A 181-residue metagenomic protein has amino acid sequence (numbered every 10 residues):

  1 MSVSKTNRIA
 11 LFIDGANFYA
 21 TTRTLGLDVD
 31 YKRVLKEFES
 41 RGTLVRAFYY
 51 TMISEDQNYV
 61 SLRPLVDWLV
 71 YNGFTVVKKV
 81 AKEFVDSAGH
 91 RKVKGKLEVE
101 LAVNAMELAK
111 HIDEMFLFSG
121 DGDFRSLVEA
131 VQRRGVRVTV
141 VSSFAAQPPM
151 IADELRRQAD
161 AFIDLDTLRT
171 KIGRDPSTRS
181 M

Functional and structural regions predicted by a protein language model:
M1-L97, E107, G122, R137 (+1 more regions): Domain-level signal for Mg2+-assisted phosphodiester chemistry and nucleotide/NA-binding surfaces in nucleic-acid
T43-V45, H111, Q158: Short loop/turn motifs at secondary-structure junctions
Y50, F118, L165: Conserved residues at the C-terminal ends of beta-strands
N72, R134, L155-Q158: Short, structured coil segments at secondary-structure junctions
L101-H111: Acidic, metal-associated active-site segment
K110-D153: Active-site histidine-anchored catalytic micro-motif
D153, R157, A161, D166: Ligand/cofactor pocket segment of small-molecule handling proteins
D164-M181: A charged, well-structured terminal subsegment
